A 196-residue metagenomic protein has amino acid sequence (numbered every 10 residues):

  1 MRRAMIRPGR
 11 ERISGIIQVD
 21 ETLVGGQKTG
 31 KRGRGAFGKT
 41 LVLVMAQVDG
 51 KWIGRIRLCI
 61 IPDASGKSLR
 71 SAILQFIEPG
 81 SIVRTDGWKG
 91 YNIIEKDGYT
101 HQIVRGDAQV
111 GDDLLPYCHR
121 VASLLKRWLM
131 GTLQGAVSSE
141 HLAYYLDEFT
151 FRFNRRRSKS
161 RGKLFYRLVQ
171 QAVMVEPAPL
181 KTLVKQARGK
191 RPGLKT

Functional and structural regions predicted by a protein language model:
M1-T196: Residue-level recognition of single "structural anchor" positions that define or cap local secondary structure
